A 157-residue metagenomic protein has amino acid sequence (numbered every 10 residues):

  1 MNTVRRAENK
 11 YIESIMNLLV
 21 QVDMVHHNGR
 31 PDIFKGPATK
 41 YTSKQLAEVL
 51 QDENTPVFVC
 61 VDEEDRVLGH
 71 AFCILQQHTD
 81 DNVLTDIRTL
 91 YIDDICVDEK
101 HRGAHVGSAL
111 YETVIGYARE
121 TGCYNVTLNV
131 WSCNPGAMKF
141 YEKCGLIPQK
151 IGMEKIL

Functional and structural regions predicted by a protein language model:
T3-L18, H26: A short beta-loop-alpha structural element at the N-terminal edge of CoA-dependent acyl/N-acetyltransferase catalytic
M24-L46: Conserved GNAT-fold acetyl-CoA-binding loop/helix
K44-V59: A short helix-loop-beta-strand connector motif used in the catalytic cores of GNAT acetyltransferases and, in some
V59, R66-L75, Y91, C96: Conserved beta-strand in the GNAT
D94-V97, G103-G116, K143: Conserved acetyl-CoA-binding loop-helix of GNAT-fold acetyltransferases
S108, E112, E120, S132-K150: Conserved active-site alpha-helix within GNAT-family acetyltransferase domains
R119-N129: Conserved GNAT acetyl-CoA-binding A-motif
T127-A137, E154-L157: Conserved beta-strand-loop-alpha-helix junction that forms the acyl-donor binding cleft
